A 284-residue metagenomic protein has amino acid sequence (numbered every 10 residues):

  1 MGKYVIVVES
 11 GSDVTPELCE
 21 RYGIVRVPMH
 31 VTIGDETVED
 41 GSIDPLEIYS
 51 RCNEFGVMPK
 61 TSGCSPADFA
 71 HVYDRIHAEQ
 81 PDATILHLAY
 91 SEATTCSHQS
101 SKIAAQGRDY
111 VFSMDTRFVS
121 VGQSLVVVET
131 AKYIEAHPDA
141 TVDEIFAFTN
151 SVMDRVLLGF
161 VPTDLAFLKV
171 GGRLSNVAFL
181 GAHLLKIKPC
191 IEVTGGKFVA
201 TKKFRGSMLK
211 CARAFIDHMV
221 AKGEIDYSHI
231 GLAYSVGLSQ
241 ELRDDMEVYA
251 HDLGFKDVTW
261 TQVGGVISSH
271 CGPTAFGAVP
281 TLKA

Functional and structural regions predicted by a protein language model:
K3, G11-T32, G41, T84 (+2 more regions): Mixed-charge interfacial surface used for oligomerization/domain docking and macromolecular partner engagement
V5-A70: N-terminal glycine-rich anion-binding loop in soluble enzyme alpha/beta folds
V8, A89, Y234: Short beta-strand/turn micro-motifs composed of small residues that flank or help shape donor/cofactor-binding pockets
S50-N53, M58-P59, E79, F204-K210 (+1 more regions): Non-transmembrane, interaction-prone segments in cytosolic or luminal domains
R51-V57, Y73-I76, K132-A136, A278-V279: A general structural signal for short secondary-structure boundary/capping elements
F55-E92, C96-S100, F146, M153: Glycine-rich phosphate- or other oxyanion-binding loops that anchor nucleotides, phosphorylated ligands
A89-S91, M114-R117: Short beta-strand->loop
